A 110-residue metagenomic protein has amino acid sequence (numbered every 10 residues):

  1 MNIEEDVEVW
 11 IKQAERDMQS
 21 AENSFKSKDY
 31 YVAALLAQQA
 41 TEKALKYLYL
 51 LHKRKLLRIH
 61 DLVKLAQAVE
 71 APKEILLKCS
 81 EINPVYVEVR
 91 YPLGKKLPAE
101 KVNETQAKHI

Functional and structural regions predicted by a protein language model:
M1-I110: Terminal alpha-helical segments
